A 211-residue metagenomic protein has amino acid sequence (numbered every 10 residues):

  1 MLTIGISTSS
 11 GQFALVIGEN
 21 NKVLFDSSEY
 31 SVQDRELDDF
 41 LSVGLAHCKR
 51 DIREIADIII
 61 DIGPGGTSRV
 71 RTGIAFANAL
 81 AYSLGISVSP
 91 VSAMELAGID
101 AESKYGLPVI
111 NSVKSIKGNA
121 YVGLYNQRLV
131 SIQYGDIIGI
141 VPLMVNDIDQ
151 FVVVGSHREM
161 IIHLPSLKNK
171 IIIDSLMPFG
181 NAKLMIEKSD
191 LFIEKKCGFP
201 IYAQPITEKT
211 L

Functional and structural regions predicted by a protein language model:
M1-E19, S89-L211: Oxyanion-binding and handling regions
M1-P64: N-terminal beta-alpha supersecondary unit
S31, R35, T67-R71, L176 (+1 more regions): Short, conserved micro-motifs enriched in small and acidic residues
E36-D39, A75, A79, L96 (+1 more regions): Short amphipathic alpha-helical face segments that pack within enzyme cores and frequently flank/anchor catalytic
S42, N78, I162: Short glycine-/small-residue-rich flexible loop motifs, especially phosphate/cofactor-binding loops
S42-V43, Y82, E187-K188: Short glycine/serine- and small hydrophobic-enriched flexible loop segments
H47, D51, S83, K104 (+1 more regions): Alpha-helix C-cap/termination motif
D57-A93: DPxDG-like acidic metal-binding loop motif
